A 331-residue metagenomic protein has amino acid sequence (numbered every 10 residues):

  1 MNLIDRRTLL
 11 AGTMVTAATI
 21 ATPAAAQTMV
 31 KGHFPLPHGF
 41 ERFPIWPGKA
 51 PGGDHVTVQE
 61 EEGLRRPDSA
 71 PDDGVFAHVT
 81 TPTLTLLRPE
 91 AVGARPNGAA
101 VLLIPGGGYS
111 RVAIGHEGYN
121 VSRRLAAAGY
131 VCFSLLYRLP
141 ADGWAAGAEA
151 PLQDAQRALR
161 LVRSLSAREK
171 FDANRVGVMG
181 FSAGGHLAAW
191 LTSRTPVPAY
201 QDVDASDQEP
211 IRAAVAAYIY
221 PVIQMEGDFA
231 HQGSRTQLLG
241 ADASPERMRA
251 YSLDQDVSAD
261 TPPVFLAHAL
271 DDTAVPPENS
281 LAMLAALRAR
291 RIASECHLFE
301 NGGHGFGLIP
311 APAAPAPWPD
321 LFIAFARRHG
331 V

Functional and structural regions predicted by a protein language model:
M1-T16, I20: N-terminal secretory signal peptides and thylakoid transit peptides that target proteins across membranes
G63-P71, A205, P221-D256, P262: Mobile cap/lid helix-loop segments that gate and shape the active-site cleft of serine hydrolases
N97-G106: Short beta-strand element of the alpha/beta-hydrolase
V112-V121, L135-A173, P310-A316: Catalytic nucleophile-loop/oxyanion-hole region of alpha/beta-hydrolase and closely related hydrolase-like folds
R157-A230: Primarily recognizes the serine-hydrolase "nucleophile elbow" in alpha/beta-hydrolase and SGNH/GDSL folds
L266-H268: Short beta-strand/loop motif that positions the catalytic acidic residue of the alpha/beta-hydrolase fold
A274-N279: Conserved alpha/beta-hydrolase "acid-adjacent" motif
L281-V331: C-terminal catalytic histidine-bearing segment of alpha/beta-hydrolase fold enzymes
